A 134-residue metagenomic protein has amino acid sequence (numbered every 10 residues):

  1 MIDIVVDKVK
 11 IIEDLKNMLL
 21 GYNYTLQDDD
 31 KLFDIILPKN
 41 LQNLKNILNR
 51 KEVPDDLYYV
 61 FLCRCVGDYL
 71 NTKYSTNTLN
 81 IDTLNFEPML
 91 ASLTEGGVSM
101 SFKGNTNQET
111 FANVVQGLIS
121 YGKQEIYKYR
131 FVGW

Functional and structural regions predicted by a protein language model:
M1-V60, T110-W134: Conserved short "hinge" loops at termini or chain/domain junctions
I2-I4, D68-W134: Short loop/turn elements at secondary-structure junctions
P54-T76: Mature extracytoplasmic domains of secretory-pathway proteins
